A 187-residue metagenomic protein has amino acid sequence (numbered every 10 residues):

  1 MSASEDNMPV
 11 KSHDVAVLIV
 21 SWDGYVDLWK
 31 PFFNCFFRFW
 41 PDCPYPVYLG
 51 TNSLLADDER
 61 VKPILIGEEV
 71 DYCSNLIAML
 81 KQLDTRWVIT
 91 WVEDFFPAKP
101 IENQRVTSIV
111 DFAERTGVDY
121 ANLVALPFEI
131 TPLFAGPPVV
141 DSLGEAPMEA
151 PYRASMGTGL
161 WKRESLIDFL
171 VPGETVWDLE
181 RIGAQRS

Functional and structural regions predicted by a protein language model:
A3-V70, L80-W87: N-terminal anchoring/stem segment of glycosyltransferases
V26-L28, L55-E59, P97-P100, R105 (+1 more regions): Short catalytic/ligand-binding loop motif for oxyanion handling, primarily in non-cytosolic enzymes, centered on
Y48-L49, I89-T90, D119-V124, L160 (+1 more regions): A structural signal for short, well-ordered beta-strand segments and their strand-loop junctions that often border
R86-F96: Short beta-strand-to-loop acidic/aromatic patch adjacent to the donor-nucleotide binding site
P100-F128: Conserved donor-nucleotide/metal-binding helix-loop-beta segment in metal-dependent transferases, i.e., the alpha-helix
A135-P151: Short, flexible, basic/aromatic active-site loop/helix in glycosyltransferases
R153-S187: Catalytic core and acceptor-binding pocket of nucleotide-sugar-dependent glycosyltransferases
